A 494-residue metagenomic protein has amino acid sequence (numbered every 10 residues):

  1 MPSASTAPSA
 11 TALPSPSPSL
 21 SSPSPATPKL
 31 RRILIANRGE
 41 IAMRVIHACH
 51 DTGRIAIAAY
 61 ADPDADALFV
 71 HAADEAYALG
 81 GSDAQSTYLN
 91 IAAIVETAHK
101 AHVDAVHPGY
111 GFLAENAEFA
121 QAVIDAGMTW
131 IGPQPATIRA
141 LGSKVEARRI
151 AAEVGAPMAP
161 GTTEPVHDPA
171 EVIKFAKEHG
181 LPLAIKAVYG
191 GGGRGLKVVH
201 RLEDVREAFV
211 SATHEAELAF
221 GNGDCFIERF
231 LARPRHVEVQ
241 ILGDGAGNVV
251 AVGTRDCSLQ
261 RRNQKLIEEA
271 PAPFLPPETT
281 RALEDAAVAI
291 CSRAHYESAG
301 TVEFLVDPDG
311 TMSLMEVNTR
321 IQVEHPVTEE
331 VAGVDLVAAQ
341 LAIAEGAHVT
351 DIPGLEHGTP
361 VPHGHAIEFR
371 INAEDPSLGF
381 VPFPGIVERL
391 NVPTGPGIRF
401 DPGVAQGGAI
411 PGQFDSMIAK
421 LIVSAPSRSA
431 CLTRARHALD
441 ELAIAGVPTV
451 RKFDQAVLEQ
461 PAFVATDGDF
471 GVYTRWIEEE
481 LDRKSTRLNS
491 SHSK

Functional and structural regions predicted by a protein language model:
P2-V302, V306-H325: N-terminal beta-alpha lobe that positions the nucleotide/phosphoryl donor in ATP/NTP-coupled carboxylate activation
Y189, L231, I241-G243, R255-D256 (+9 more regions): A broadly conserved detector of short glycine/acidic/proline-rich loop/turn motifs that flank catalytic sites and bind
P326-R487: Catalytic cores of soluble metabolic enzymes centered on carboxylation/carboxyl-transfer
L488-K494: Single conserved hydrophobic/aromatic residue that forms the stacking wall/gate of nucleotide- or nucleobase-binding
